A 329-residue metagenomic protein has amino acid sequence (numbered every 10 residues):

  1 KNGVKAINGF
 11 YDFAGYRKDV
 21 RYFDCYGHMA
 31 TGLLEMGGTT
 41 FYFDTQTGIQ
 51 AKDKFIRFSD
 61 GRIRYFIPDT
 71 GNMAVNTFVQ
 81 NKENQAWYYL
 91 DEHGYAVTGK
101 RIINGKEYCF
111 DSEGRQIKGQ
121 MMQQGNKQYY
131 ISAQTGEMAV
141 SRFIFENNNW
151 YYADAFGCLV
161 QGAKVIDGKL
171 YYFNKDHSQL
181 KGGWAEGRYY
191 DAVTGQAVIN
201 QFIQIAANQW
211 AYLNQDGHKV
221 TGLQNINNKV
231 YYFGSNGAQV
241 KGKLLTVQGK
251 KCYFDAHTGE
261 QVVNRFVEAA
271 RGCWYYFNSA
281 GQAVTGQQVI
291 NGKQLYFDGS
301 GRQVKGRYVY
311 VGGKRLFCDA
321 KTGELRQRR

Functional and structural regions predicted by a protein language model:
K1-R329: Extracellular adhesion/carbohydrate-binding repeat motifs centered on closely spaced tryptophans
